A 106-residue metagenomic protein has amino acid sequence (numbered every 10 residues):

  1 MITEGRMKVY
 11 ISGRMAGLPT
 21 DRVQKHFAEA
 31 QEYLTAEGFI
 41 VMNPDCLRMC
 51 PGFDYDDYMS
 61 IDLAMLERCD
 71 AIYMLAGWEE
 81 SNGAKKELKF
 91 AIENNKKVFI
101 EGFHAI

Functional and structural regions predicted by a protein language model:
M1-I106: Conserved catalytic or regulatory cores that recognize and/or transform ribose-phosphate-containing ligands
